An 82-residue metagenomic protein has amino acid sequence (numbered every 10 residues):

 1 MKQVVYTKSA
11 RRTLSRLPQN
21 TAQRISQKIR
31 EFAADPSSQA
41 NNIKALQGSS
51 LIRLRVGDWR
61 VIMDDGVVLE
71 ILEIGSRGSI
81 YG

Functional and structural regions predicted by a protein language model:
M1-R12, R16-Q23, V56-W59, D64-G82: Enriched for short, Lys/Arg-rich terminal
R12, Q23, Q27-R30, A34: Replace "anionic and nucleotidyl ligands
I29, K44-Q47, D64-I71: Noncatalytic linker/hinge segments flanking ATPase motor cores
R30-L54: A short, surface-exposed loop/turn module that caps and links secondary-structure elements
